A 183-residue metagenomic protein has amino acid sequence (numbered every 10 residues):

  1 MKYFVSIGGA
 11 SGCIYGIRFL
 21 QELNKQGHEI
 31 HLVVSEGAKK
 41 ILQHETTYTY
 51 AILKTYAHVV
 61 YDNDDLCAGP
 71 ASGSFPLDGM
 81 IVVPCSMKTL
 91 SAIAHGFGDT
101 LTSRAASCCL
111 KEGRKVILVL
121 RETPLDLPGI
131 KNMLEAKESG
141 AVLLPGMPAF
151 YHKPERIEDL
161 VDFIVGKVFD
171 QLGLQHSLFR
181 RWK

Functional and structural regions predicted by a protein language model:
M1-I117, T123-K183: A cross-family phosphate/adenosyl-ligand binding-site feature
